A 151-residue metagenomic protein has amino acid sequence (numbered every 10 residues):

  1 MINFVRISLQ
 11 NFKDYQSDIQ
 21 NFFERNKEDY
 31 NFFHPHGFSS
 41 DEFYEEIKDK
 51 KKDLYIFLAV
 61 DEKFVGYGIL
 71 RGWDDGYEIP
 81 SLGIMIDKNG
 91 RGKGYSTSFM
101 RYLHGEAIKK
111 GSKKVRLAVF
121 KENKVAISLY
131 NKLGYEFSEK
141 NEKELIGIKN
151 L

Functional and structural regions predicted by a protein language model:
M1-S17, N150: Conserved N-terminal entry element of GNAT/NAT acetyltransferase domains
F12-K13, N21-N89, E106: Acetyl-CoA-dependent GNAT
D53-Y55, N141-I146: Short hydrophobic/aromatic beta-strand or adjacent loop that forms the aromatic wall/cage of a ligand/substrate-binding
I86, G92-G105, K109, S128-K132: Conserved acetyl-CoA-binding loop-helix of GNAT-fold acetyltransferases
D87, L117-I127, K143-I148: Conserved beta-strand-loop-alpha-helix junction that forms the acyl-donor binding cleft
A107-A118: Conserved GNAT acetyl-CoA-binding A-motif
N131-N141: Conserved acetyl-CoA-binding loop of GNAT-fold acetyltransferases
